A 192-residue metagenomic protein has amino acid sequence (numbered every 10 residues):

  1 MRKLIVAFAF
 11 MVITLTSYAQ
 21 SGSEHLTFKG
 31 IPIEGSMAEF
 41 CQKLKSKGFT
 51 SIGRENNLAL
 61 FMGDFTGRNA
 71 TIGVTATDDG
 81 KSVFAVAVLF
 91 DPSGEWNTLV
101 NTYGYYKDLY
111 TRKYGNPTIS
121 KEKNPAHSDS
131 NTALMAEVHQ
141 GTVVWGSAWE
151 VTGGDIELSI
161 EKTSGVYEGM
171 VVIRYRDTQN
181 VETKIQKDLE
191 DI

Functional and structural regions predicted by a protein language model:
L4-S17: Sec-dependent N-terminal signal peptides
V6-F8, G63, V138: Residues embedded in well-ordered secondary-structure elements
V12-T14, P32, L44, F65 (+1 more regions): Prokaryotic Sec-type signal peptides and long signal-anchor helices with extended Leu/Ile/Val-rich h-regions
Q20-N56, D91-I192: Non-cytosolic coordination micro-motifs
A59: Active-site cradle of extracellular carbohydrate-active enzymes
M62-Y106: Mid-chain, structured segments of secreted extracytoplasmic proteins
